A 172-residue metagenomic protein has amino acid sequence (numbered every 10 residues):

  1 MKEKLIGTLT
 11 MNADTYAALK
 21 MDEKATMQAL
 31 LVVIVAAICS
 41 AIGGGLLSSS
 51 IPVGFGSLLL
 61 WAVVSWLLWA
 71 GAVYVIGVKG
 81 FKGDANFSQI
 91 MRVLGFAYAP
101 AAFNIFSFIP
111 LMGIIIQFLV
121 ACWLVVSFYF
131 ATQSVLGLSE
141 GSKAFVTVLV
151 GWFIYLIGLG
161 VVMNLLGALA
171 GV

Functional and structural regions predicted by a protein language model:
M1-S88: Selected alpha-helical membrane-embedding segments in polytopic membrane proteins
D22, A29-L30, V93, S107 (+2 more regions): Flexible domain-boundary/linker segments
C39-A41, S49-P52, P110-L111, L124 (+1 more regions): Short, intrinsically disordered/low-complexity patches at protein termini and at juxtamembrane boundaries
L46-L47, G80, S107, V161-L165: Helix-loop junctions at the membrane-solvent interface of multi-pass transporters, primarily the C-terminal
P52-I76, F87-S88, L94-I157: Selective recognition of hydrophobic, aromatic-rich stretches within alpha-helical transmembrane segments of polytopic
I157-V172: Juxtamembrane boundary at the C-terminal end of a transmembrane helix
